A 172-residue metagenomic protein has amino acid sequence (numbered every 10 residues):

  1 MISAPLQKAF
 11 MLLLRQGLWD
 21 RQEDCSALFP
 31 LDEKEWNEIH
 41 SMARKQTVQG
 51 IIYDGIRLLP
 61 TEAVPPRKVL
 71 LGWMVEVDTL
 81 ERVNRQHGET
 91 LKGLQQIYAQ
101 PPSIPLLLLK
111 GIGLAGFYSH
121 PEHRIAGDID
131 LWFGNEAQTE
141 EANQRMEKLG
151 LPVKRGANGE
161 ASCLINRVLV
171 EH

Functional and structural regions predicted by a protein language model:
I2-R15, W19-K110: Helical scaffold of the NTase/Pol beta-like nucleotidyltransferase catalytic core
H40, H87, H120-H123, H172: Histidine (H) residue identity feature
L58, G113-L114, A161: Positions that flank functional sites
P65, V69, I125, L169-H172: Alpha-helix boundary/capping detector
K92-N143, R155: Active-site nucleotide-donor binding segment shared across nucleotidyl transfer reactions
N143, E147-H172: Conserved catalytic core of two-metal-ion nucleotidyltransferases
